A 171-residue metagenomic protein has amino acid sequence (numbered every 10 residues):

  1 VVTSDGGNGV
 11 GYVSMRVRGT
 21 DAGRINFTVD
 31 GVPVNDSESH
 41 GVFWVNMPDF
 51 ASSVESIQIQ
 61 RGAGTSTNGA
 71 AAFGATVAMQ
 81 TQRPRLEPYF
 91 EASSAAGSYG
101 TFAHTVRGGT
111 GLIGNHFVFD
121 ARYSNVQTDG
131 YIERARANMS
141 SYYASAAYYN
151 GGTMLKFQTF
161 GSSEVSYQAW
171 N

Functional and structural regions predicted by a protein language model:
V1-P33, D49, E55, G62: Extracytoplasmic beta-strand/coil segments of soluble accessory domains associated with Gram-negative outer-membrane
S4, G64-N68, S93-A96, Y131-E133: Outer-membrane beta-barrel domain signature
V13-R16, T28, W44-M47, I59 (+2 more regions): N-terminal periplasmic accessory domains that precede and gate Gram-negative outer-membrane beta-barrel machines
R24, V34-D36, A63-T67, T128-G130: Short beta-strands and strand-coil junctions in structured, solvent-facing domains, enriched
P33-R61, M79-Q80: Short acidic/polar hinge/loop motifs at secondary-structure boundaries that mediate gating or recognition
S39-H40, I59-R61, P88-E91, N125-D129 (+1 more regions): Extracytoplasmic loops and strand-loop junctions of Gram-negative outer membrane beta-barrel proteins
G69-A72, A135-A137: Short glycine/proline-enriched turns and hinge-like loops at secondary-structure junctions
A96-Q127, I132-W170: Transmembrane beta-barrel wall of Gram-negative outer-membrane proteins
